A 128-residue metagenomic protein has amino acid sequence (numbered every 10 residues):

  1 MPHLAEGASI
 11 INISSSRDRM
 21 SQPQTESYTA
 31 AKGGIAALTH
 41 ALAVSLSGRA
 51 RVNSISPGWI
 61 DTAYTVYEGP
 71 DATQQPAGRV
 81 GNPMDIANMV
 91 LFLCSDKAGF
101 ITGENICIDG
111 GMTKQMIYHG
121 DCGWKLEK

Functional and structural regions predicted by a protein language model:
P2, A43-G48, G99: Alpha-helical segment proximal to the catalytic Tyr-Lys
I11, V52-I55, T65, G103 (+1 more regions): Hydrophobic structural elements of the Rossmann-like NAD(P)H-binding subdomain that define the short-chain
S15: Residue(s) in the substrate-gating loop at a strand-loop-helix junction that position the organic substrate next
M20, L91, T102-K128: Short C-terminal tail/terminal secondary-structure segment of NAD(P)H-dependent dehydrogenase/reductase domains
Y28, A36: Catalytic tyrosine of NAD(P)H-dependent dehydrogenase/reductases that use a Tyr as the general acid/base
A31, T39: Active-site helix of classical SDR
S54, P70-I101, I108-G110: C-terminal helical subdomain
S54-P76, Q115-K128: A glycine/serine/threonine-rich, flexible loop-to-helix segment that serves as the NAD(P) cofactor-binding "lid"
